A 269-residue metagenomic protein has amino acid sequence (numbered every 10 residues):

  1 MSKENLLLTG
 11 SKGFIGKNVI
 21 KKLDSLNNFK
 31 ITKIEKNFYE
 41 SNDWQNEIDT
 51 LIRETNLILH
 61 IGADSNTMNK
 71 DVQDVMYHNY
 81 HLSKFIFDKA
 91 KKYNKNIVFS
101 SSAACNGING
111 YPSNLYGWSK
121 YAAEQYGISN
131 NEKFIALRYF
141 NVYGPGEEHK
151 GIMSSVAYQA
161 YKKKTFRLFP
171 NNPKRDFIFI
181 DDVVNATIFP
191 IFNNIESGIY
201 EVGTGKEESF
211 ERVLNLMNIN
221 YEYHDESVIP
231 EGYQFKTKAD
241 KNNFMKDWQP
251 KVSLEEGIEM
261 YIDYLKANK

Functional and structural regions predicted by a protein language model:
L6-D24: N-terminal Rossmann NAD(P)H-binding glycine-rich loop of SDR-like oxidoreductase domains
T9, T55-I61, F99, E201: Rossmann-fold scaffold of SDR-type NAD(P)-dependent oxidoreductases
K12, D64-N66, S102-G107, S113 (+1 more regions): Active-site segment of SDR-like NAD(P)-dependent oxidoreductases
N42-H78, A104-G107: NAD(P)H-binding glycine-rich loop region in Rossmannoid oxidoreductase-like domains and their noncatalytic homologs
H60, K84-Y116, I135: Conserved Rossmann-fold NAD(P)-dependent oxidoreductase catalytic core, especially the SDR/UDP-sugar
Q73-F85, N114, W118-S119: Glycine-rich NAD(P)-binding loop of the Rossmann-fold in SDR/ketoreductase-type enzymes
L115-G117, Y121, Q125-R175, I180-V184 (+1 more regions): NAD(P)-dependent short-chain dehydrogenase/reductase
K162-K269: C-terminal substrate-binding subdomain of Rossmann-fold SDR/epimerase-dehydratase oxidoreductases
